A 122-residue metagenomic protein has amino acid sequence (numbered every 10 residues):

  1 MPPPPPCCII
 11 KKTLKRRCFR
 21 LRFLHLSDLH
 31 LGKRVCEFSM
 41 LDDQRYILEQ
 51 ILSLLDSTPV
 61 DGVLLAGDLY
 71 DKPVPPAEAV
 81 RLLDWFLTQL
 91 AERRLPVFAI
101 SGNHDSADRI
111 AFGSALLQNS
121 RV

Functional and structural regions predicted by a protein language model:
C7-T88, E92: N-terminal active-site segment of His-dependent metallophosphoesterases
G62, P75, L82, T88 (+2 more regions): His/Asp/Glu-rich metal-coordinating catalytic cores of metallo-dependent phosphodiesterases/hydrolases acting on
V97: Hydrophobic anchor at the start of a short beta-strand that flanks the dinucleotide cofactor-binding loop
